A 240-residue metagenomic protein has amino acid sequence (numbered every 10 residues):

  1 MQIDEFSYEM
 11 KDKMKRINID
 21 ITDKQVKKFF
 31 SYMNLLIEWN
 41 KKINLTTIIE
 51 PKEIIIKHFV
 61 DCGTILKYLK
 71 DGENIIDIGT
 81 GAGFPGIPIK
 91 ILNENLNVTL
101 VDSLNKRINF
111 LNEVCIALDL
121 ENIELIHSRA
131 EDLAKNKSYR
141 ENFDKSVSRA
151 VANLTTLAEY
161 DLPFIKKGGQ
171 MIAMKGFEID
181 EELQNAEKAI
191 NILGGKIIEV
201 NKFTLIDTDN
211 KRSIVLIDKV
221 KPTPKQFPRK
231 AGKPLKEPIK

Functional and structural regions predicted by a protein language model:
M1-G72, I76, N109, E113-I123: Class I SAM-dependent transferase core
D23, I49, H127-S128, E199-N201: Short loop/edge segments at beta-strand edges and connector loops that shape dinucleotide/nucleotide cofactor-binding
G63-A152, A158: Conserved SAM/SAH cofactor-binding pocket of Class I
N93, I165-K167: Helix-to-beta-strand junctions that scaffold the AdoMet/dcAdoMet cofactor pocket in Class I SAM-dependent enzymes
R107-N109, I179, L183: Short alpha-helix immediately C-terminal to the canonical SAM-binding loop
E131, G176-D180, L205: Short "lid" loop at the C-terminus of a central beta-strand within the Rossmann-like core of SAM-dependent
G168-E178: Conserved beta-strand signature within the Rossmann-like core of class I S-adenosyl-L-methionine
Q184-K240: SAM/dcSAM-binding transferase cores
